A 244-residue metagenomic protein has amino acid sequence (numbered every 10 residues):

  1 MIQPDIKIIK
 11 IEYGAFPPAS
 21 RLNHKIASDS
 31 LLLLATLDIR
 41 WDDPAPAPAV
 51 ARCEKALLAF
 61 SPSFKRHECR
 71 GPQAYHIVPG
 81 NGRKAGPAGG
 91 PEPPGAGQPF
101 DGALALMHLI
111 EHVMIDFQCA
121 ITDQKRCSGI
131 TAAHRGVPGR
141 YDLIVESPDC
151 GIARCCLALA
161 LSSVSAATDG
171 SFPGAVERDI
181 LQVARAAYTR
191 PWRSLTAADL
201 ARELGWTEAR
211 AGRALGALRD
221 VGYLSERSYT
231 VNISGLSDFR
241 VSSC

Functional and structural regions predicted by a protein language model:
M1-G90, G216, D220: Non-catalytic terminal extensions that flank enzyme cores
R40-A45, E146-I152, T207-E208: Helix N-cap motif at beta-to-alpha junctions
E54-C150: M16/MPP (pitrilysin/insulinase) zinc-metallopeptidase core fold and M16-derived inactive scaffolds
D142-S171: M16/insulysin-pitrilysin zinc metalloprotease superfamily fold
V176-S194, A198-R202: Short amphipathic alpha-helical interface segments
E177-I180, S194-T196, S228-C244: Short, cationic-aromatic polyanion-contact patches
W206-A217: Short amphipathic alpha-helical interaction segments
R219-T230: A short, conserved structural fragment
